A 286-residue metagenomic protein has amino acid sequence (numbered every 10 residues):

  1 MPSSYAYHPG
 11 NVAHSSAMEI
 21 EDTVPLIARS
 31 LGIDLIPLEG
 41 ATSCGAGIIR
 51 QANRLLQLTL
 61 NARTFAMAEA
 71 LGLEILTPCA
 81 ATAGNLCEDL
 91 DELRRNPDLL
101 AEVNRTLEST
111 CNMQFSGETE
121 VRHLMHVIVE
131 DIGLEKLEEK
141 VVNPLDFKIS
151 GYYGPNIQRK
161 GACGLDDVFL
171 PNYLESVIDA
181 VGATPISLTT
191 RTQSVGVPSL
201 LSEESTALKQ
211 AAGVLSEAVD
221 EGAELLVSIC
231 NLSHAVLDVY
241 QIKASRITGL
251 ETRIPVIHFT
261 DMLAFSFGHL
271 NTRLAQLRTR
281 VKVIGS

Functional and structural regions predicted by a protein language model:
M1-S286: Iron-sulfur cluster-binding electron-transfer modules in prokaryotic oxidoreductases
